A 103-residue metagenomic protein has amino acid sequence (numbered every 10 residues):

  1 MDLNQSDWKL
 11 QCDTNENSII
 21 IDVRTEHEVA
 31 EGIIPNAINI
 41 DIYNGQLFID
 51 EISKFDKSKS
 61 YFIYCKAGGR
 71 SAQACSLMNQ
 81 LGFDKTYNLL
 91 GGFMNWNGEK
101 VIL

Functional and structural regions predicted by a protein language model:
M1-I19, E26-S60, G69-L103: Rhodanese-like catalytic fold shared by cysteine-dependent sulfurtransferases and DSP/PTP-type phosphatases
I63-Y64: Short, surface-exposed ligand- or partner-binding patches at beta-edge/loop junctions that are enriched in aromatics
